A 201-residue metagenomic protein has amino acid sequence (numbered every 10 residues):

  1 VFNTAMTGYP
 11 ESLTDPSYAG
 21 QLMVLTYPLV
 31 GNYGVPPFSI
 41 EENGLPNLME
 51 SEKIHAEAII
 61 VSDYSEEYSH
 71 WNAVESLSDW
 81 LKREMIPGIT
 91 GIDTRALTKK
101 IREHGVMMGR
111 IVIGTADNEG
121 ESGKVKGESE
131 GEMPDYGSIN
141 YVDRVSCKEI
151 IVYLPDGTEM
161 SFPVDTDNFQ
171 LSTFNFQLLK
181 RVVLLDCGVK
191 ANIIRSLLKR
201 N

Functional and structural regions predicted by a protein language model:
V1-N168, N175-K199: RNA-binding accessory domains that recognize and position tRNA/RNA substrates
